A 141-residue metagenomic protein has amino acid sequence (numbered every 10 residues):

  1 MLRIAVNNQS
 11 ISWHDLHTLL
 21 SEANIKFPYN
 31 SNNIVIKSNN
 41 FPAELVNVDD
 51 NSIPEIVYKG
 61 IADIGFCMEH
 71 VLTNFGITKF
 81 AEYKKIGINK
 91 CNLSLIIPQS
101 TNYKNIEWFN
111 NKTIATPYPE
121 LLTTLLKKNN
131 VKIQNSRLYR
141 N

Functional and structural regions predicted by a protein language model:
M1-N141: Domain-level signature for soluble enzymes in the chorismate/prephenate branch of the shikimate pathway
